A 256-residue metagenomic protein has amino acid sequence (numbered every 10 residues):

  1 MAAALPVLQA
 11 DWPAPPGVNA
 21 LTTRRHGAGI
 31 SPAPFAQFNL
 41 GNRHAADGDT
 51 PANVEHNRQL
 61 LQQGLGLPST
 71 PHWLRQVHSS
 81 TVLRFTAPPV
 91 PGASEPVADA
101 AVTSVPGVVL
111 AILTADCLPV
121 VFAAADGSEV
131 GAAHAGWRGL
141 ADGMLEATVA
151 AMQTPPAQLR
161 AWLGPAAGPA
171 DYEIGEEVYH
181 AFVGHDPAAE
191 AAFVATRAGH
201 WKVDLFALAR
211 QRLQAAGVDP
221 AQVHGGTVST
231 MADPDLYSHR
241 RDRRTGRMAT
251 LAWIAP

Functional and structural regions predicted by a protein language model:
M1-P256: Active-site microenvironment for binding and transforming phosphate-containing groups
